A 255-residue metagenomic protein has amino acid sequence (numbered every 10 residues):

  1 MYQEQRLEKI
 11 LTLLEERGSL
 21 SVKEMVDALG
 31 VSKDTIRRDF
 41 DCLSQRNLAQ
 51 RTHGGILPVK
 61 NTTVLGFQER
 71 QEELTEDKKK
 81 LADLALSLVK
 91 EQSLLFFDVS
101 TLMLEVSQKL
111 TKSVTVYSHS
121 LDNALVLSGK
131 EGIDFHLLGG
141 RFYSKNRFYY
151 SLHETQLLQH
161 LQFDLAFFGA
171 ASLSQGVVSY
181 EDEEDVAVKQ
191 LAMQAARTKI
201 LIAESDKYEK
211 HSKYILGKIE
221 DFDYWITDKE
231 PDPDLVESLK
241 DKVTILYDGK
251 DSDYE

Functional and structural regions predicted by a protein language model:
Y2, T12, S21-V22, L125-E255: Conserved phosphate- and dinucleotide-binding cores of soluble alpha/beta proteins, encompassing both enzyme active
Y2-K9, E15-K23, D27-A28, D34-F96 (+3 more regions): HTH-adjacent hinge/linker in prokaryotic transcriptional regulators
K78, V99, S120: Conserved donor sugar-nucleotide recognition element shared by glycan-biosynthetic enzymes
F97-D98, S118, T227: Short beta-strand scaffold positions
T101, L121-D122, E230: Alpha-helix/helix-capping structural signal
K112-S113, W225: Conserved helix-loop-beta element of the AMP-binding
